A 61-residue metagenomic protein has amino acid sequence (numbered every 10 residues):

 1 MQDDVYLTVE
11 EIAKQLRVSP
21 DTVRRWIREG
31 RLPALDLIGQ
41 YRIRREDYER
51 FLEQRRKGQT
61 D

Functional and structural regions predicted by a protein language model:
M1-Q2, S19, A34, R45 (+1 more regions): Intrinsically disordered, low-complexity peptide-like regions
M1-R25, Q54: Polyanion-binding surface elements
Y6, Y41, Y48-F51: Aromatic side chains
L16-Y41: Major-groove DNA-recognition helix of helix-turn-helix-type DNA-binding domains
E46-D61: A short, Lys/Arg-enriched interface patch at domain edges and termini
